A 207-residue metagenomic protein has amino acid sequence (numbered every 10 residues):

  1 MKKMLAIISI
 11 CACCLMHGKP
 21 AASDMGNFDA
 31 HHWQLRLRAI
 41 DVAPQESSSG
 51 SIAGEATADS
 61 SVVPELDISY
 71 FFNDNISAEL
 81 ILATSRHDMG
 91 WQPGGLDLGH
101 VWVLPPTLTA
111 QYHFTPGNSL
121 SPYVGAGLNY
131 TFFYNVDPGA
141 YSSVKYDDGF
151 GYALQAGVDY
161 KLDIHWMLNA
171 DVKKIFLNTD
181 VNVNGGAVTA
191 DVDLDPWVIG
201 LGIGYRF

Functional and structural regions predicted by a protein language model:
M1-D29: Cleavable N-terminal export/targeting peptides
K19-S69, N135, I199, G204-R206: Short glycine/proline- and aromatic-enriched beta-strand/turn motifs that initiate or cap beta-hairpins
D29, G54-S60, G95-V103, S142-F150 (+1 more regions): Replace "Gram-negative outer membrane beta-barrel proteins" with "bacterial and organellar outer membrane beta-barrel
W33, N75-A78, N118-L120, L162-L168: Repeated loop/turn-to-beta-strand initiation elements of outer-membrane beta-barrel proteins
A39-D41, D67-P138, P196-F207: Gram-negative (and chloroplast) outer-membrane scaffold detector with strong preference for beta-barrel transmembrane
S47-A53, M89-L96, Y134-S143, D180-A187: Outer-membrane beta-barrel translocator domains and adjoining extracellular loop/strand segments of Gram-negative
H87-W91, D163-F207: Predominantly the C-terminal beta-signal and adjacent terminal strand-loop region of outer-membrane beta-barrel
P106-L108, G125-Y130, D147-V158, V172-K174: Hydrophobic alpha-helical segments of small multi-pass membrane proteins
